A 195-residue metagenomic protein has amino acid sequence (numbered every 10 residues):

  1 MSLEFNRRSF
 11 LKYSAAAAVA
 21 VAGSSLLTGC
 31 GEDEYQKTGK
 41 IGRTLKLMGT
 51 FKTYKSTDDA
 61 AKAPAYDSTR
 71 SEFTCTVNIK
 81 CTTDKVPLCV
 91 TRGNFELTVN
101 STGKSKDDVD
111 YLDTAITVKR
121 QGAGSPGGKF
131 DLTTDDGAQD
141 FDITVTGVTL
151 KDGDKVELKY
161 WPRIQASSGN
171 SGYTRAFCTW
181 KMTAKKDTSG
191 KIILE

Functional and structural regions predicted by a protein language model:
M1-A18: N-terminal secretory signal peptides and thylakoid transit peptides that target proteins across membranes
T28-G29: C-terminal motif of bacterial Sec signal peptides marking the signal peptidase cleavage site
E32-G42: Bacterial Sec signal peptide processing site at the extreme N-terminus
F51-F95: Short, surface-exposed binding/anchoring microloops in extracellular/periplasmic proteins
P64, V145, R163, W180-K186: Assembly/interface hotspot detector across virion components, adhesins/toxins, and nucleic-acid enzymes
T82, V86-G137: The feature marks short-to-medium sequence segments in extracytoplasmic or secretory-pathway proteins
A115-S168: Short, solvent-exposed, Trp/other aromatic-anchored flexible loops in extracytoplasmic proteins
Y173-I192: Short beta-strand elements
